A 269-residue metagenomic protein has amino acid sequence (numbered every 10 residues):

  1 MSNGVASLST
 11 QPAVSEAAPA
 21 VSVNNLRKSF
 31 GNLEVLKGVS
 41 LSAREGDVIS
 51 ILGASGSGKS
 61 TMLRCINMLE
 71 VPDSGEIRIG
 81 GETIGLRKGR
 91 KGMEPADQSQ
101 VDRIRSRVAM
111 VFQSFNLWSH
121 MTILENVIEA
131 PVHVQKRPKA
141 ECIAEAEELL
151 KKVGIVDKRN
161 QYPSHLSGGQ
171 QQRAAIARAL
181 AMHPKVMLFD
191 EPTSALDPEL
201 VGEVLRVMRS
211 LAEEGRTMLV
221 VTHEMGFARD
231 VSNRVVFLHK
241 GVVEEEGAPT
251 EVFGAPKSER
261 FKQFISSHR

Functional and structural regions predicted by a protein language model:
M1-R27: ABC-family P-loop ATPase nucleotide-binding domain
S2-V5, F237-K240, T250-R269: C-terminal boundary and immediately downstream tail of ABC-type ATPase nucleotide-binding domains
A18-P249: ABC family nucleotide-binding domain
